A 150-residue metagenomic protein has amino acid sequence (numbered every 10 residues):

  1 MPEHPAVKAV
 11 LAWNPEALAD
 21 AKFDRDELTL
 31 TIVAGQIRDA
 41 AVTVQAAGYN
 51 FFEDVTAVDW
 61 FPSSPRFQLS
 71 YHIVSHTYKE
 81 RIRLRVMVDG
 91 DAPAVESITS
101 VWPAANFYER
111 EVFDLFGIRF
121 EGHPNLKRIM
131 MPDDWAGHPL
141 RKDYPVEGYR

Functional and structural regions predicted by a protein language model:
M1-R150: Terminal low-complexity/charged segments
